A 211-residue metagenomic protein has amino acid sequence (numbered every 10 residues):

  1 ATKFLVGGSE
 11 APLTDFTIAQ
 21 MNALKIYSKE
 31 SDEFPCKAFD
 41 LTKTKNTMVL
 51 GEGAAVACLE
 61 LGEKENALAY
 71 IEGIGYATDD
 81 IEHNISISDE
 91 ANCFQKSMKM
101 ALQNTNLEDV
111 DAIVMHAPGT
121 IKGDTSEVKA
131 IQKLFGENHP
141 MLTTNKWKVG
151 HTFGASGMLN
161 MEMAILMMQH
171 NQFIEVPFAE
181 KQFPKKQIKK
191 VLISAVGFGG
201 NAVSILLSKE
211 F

Functional and structural regions predicted by a protein language model:
A1-K64, S156-F211: Conserved beta-strand-centric core segments of catalytic alpha/beta enzyme folds
F4-S9, L68-G75, E108-M115, P140-K146 (+2 more regions): Beta-strand segments within the central parallel beta-sheet cores of soluble alpha/beta enzyme folds
S9-I18, L107-T125, F135, V191: Conserved beta-ketoacyl condensing-enzyme motif
T14, T78-D79, K122, N201: Conserved protein kinase catalytic core
D32-A112: Condensing-enzyme catalytic core mediating Claisen C-C bond formation in acyl metabolism
P35-T42, T78, N138-W147, K186-Q187: Glycine/charged-rich beta-loop-alpha catalytic/anionic-binding loops adjacent to active sites
I81-E90, G119-F135, T152-L159: Short glycine/threonine-rich loop-to-helix capping motif typified by GTGT followed within a few residues by an Asp-Pro
